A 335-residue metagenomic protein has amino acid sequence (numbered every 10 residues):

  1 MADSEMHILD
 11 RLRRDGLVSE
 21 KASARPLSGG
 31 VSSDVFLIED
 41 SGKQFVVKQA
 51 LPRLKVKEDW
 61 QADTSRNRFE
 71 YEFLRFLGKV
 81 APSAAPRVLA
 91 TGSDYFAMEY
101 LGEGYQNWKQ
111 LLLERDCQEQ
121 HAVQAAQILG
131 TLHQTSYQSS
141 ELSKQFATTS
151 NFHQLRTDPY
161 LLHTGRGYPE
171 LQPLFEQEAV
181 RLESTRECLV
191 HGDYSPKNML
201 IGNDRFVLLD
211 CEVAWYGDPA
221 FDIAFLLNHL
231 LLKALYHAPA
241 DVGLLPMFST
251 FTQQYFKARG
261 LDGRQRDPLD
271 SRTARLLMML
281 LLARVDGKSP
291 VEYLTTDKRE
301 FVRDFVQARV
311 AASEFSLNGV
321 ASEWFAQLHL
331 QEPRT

Functional and structural regions predicted by a protein language model:
M1-A24: Juxta-kinase regulatory segment immediately upstream of eukaryotic protein kinase catalytic domains
D3-E5, T131, T135-R181: Active-site catalytic-loop/activation-segment of kinase and kinase-like phosphoryl-transfer enzymes
D15-A22, E70, L155, Q172-S184: Short Pro/Gly-enriched beta-strand edge/turn motifs at strand-loop
R25-D40, F45-V47, V88, Q177-F221: Active-site acidic catalytic loop and adjacent metal/ATP-binding pocket of ATP-dependent phosphoryl transfer enzymes
L27, F36-E141: ATP-binding pocket architecture of kinase catalytic cores
E72, A220-G263, L277-T295: Active-site activation/catalytic loop segments of kinase-like enzymes and analogous catalytic loops in related
P239-V242, L280-T335: ATP/Mg2+ or Mg2+-diphosphate-binding catalytic cores that bind nucleotide phosphates or diphosphates via glycine-rich
P268-L280: Amphipathic alpha-helical protein-interaction segments enriched in hydrophobic
